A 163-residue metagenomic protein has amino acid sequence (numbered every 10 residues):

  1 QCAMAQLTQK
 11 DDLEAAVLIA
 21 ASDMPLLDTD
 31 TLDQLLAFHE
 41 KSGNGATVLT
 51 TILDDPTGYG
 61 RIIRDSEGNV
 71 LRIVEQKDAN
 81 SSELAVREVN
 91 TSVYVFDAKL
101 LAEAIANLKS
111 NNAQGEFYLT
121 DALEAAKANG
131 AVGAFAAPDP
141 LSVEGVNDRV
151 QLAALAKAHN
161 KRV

Functional and structural regions predicted by a protein language model:
Q1-E67, T91, V95, E103-A104 (+1 more regions): Conserved beta-loop-beta/alpha segment of the NTase-like Rossmann-fold superfamily that binds/positions NTPs
V70-K161: Catalytic-core segments of class I nucleotidyltransferases/pyrophosphorylases that form NMP-activated intermediates
